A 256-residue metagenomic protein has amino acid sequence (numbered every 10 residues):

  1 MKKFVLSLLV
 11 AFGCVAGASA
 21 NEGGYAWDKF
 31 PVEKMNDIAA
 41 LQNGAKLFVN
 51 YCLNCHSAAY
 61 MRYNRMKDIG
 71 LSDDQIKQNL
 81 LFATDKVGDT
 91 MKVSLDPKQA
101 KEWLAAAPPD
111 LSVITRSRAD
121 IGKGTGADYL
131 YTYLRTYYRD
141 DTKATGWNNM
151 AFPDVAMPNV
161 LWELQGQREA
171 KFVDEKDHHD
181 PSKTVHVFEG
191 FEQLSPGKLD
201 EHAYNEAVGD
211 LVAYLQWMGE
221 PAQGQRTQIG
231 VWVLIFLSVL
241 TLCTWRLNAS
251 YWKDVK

Functional and structural regions predicted by a protein language model:
M1-F4: Positively charged n-region of N-terminal signal peptides that target proteins for export
S7-V15: Bacterial N-terminal signal peptides
N21-K46, S57-K67, I76, G219-T227: Electrostatic cytochrome c docking/interface patches
K34-M35, A59-G126, A144-E175: Gly/Gly-Pro-rich "capping" loops immediately C-terminal to redox-active cysteine motifs in periplasmic/lumenal
A39, N43, L47, D110 (+4 more regions): Extracytoplasmic/secreted proteins, especially bacterial periplasmic and envelope-associated proteins
F48-A59, L211: The canonical Cys-X-X-Cys-His
W162, R168, S182, V187-E220: Extended, hydrophilic extramembrane loops/domains of integral membrane proteins
R226-K256: Juxtamembrane interface at the cytosolic side of transmembrane helices
